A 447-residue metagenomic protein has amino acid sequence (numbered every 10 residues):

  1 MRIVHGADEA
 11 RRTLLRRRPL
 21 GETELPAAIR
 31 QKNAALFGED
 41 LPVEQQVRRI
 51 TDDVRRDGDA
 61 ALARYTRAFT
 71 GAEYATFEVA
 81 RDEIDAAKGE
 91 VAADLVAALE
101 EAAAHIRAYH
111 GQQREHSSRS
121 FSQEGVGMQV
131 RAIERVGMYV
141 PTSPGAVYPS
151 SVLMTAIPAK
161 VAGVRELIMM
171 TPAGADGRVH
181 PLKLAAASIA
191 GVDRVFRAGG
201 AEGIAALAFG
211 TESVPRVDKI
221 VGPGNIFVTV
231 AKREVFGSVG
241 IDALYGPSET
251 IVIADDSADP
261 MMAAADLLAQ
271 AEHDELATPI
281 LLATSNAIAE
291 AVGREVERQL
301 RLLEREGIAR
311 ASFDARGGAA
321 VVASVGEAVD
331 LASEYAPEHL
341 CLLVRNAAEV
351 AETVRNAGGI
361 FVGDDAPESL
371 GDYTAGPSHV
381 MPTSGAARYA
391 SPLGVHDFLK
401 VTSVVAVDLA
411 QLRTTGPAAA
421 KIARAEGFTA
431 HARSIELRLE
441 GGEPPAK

Functional and structural regions predicted by a protein language model:
M1-E134: N-terminal Rossmann-like NAD(P)+-binding subdomain of aldehyde/semialdehyde dehydrogenases
E115-S122, A277-L282, L302-F313, L343-V344 (+2 more regions): Flexible, glycine/charged-enriched surface loops at secondary-structure junctions
S118-A185: Conserved small-residue-rich beta-alpha loop and adjacent elements that most often cradle the phosphate/pyrophosphate
S118-S120, M138, M169-T171, R194-G200 (+9 more regions): General beta-strand structural signal in soluble alpha/beta enzymes
G191-T278: Conserved NAD(P)+-binding/catalytic subdomain of aldehyde/semialdehyde dehydrogenases
A243-A315, A319: A conserved active-site cap/scaffold subdomain adjacent to cofactor or substrate pockets
S333-P445: C-terminal core of ALDH-fold dehydrogenases
